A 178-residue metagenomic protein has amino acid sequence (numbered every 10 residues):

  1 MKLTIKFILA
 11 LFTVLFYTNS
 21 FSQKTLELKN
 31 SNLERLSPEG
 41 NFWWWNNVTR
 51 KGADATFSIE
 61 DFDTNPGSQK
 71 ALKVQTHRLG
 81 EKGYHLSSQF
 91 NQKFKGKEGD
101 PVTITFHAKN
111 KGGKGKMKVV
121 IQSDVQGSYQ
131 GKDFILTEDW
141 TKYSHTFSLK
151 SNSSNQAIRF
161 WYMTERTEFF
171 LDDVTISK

Functional and structural regions predicted by a protein language model:
M1-T25: Bacterial Sec-dependent N-terminal signal peptides
F21-K178: Extracellular and organelle-lumenal recognition/adhesion modules and their flexible linkers in secreted
